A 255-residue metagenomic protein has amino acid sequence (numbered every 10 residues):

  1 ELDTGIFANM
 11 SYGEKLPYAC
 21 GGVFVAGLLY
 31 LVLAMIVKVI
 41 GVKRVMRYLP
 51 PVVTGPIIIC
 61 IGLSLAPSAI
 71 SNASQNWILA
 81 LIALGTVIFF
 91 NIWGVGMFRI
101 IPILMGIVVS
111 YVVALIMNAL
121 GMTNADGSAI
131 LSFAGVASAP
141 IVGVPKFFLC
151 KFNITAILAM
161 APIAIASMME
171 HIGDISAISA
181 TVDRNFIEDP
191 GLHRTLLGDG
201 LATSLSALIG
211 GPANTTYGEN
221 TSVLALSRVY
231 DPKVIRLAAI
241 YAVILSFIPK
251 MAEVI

Functional and structural regions predicted by a protein language model:
E1, V45-T54, F98-M105, G211-N220 (+1 more regions): Short, non-helical or kinked segments that cap or interrupt transmembrane helices
E1-F24: Membrane-interface helix-loop-helix modules in multi-pass membrane proteins
E1-N9, I178, A225-S227, K250-I255: Membrane-interfacial helix-loop connectors
G13, P17-C20, N153, P190-H193 (+1 more regions): Membrane-water interface of alpha-helical transmembrane segments
L16-L120, A238-I255: Membrane-embedded alpha-helical modules
I78, T86-L158, A164-G173: Flexible hinge motifs at transmembrane-helix junctions and intramembrane kinks/re-entrant loops in multi-pass membrane
N91, N220-I235, Y241-S246: Interfacial segments of multi-pass membrane proteins
A159-P232: Membrane-embedded helical hairpins/re-entrant loop segments and their flanking transmembrane helices within multi-pass
